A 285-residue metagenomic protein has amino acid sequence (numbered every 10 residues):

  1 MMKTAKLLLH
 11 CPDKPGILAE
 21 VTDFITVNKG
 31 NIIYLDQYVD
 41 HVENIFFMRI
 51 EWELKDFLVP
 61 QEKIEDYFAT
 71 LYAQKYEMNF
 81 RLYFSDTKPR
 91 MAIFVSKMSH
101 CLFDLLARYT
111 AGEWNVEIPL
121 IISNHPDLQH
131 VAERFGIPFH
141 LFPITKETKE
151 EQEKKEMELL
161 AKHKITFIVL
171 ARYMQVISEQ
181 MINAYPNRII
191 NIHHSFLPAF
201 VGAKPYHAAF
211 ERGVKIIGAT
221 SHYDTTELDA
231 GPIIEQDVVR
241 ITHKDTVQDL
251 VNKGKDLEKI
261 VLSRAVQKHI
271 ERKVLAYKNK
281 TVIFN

Functional and structural regions predicted by a protein language model:
M1-T4, G30-V42: N-terminal short leaders/motifs
M2-P12: Short glycine-/aliphatic-rich beta-strand segments at the starts of folded cytosolic domains
P12-G16, D245: A generic structural signal for alpha-helix starts
P15-Y34: Short amphipathic alpha-helix segments
Y38-N285: One-carbon transfer enzymes
